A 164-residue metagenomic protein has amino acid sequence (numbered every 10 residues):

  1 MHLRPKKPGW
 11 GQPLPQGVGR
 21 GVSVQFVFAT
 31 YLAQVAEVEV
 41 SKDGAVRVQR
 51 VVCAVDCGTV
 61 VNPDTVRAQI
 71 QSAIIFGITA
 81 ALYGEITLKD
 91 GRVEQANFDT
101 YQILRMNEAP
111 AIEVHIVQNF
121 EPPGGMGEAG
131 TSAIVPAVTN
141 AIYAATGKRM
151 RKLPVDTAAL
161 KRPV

Functional and structural regions predicted by a protein language model:
M1-V164: Cofactor-binding beta-sheet edge motifs in enzyme active sites
